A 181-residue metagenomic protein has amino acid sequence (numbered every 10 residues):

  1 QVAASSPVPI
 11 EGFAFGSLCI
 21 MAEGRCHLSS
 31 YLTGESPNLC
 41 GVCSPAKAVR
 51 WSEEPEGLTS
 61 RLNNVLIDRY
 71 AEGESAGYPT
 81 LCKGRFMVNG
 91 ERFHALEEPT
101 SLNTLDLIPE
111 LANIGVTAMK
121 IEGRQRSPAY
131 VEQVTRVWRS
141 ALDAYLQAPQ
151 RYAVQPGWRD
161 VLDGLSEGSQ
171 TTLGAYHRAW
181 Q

Functional and structural regions predicted by a protein language model:
Q1-A118, R124-Q181: Active-site pocket-lining/capping segments in soluble small-molecule metabolic enzymes
